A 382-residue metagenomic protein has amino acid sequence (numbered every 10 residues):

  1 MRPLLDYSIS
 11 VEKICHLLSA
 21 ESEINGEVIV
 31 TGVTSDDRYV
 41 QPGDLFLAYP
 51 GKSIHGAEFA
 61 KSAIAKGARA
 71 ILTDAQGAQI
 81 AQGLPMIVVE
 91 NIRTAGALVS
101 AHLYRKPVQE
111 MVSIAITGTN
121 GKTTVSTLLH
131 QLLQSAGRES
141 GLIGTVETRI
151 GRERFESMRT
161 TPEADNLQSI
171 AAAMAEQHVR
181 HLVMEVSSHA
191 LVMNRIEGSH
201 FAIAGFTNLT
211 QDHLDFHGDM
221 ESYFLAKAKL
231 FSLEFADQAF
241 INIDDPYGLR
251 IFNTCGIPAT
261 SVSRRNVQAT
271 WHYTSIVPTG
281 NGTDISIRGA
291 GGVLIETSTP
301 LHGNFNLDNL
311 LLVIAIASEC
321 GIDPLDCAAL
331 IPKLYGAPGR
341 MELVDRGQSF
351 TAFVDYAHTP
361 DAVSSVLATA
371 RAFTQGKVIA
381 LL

Functional and structural regions predicted by a protein language model:
M1-E23, P42-L45, H55-K61, Q134 (+5 more regions): ATP-dependent carboxylate-amine ligase
M1-L98, H102, P246, H272-T274 (+4 more regions): N-terminal leader/targeting and accessory segments in enzymes
C15, G96-I243, Y247-P258, L311 (+1 more regions): Phosphate-binding loop of NTP-binding sites
S35-D36, A48-P50, G144, P300 (+3 more regions): Thr-Gly-centered strand-to-loop micro-motif
D37, G151-R152, G291, S349: Residue-level detection of beta-strand-connecting loop/turn positions
D44-F46, R69-I71, P85-I87, V112-A115 (+8 more regions): Structural motif
T73, G77-Q82, Q177, F201-A352 (+1 more regions): Acidic, Mg2+-coordinating active-site environments of NTP-dependent enzymes
Q82-E90, F155-M158, G256-S261: Active-site regions of enzymes building and remodeling cell-envelope glycoconjugates
